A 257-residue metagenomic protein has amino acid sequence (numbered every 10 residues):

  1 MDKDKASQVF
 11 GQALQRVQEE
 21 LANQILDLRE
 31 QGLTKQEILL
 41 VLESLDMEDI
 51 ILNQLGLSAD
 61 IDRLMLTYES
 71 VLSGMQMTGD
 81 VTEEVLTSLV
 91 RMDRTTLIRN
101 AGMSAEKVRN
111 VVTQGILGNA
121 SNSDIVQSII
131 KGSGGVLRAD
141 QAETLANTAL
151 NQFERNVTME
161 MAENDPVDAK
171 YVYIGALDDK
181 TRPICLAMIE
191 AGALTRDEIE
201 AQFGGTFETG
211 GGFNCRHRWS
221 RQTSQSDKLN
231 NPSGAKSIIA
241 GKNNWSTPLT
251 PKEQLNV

Functional and structural regions predicted by a protein language model:
M1-L137, T223-V257: N-terminal leader/targeting and assembly helices and adjacent pre-domain segments
G135-I238: Acidic, glycine-rich two-metal-ion catalytic cores of nucleic acid-processing enzymes
